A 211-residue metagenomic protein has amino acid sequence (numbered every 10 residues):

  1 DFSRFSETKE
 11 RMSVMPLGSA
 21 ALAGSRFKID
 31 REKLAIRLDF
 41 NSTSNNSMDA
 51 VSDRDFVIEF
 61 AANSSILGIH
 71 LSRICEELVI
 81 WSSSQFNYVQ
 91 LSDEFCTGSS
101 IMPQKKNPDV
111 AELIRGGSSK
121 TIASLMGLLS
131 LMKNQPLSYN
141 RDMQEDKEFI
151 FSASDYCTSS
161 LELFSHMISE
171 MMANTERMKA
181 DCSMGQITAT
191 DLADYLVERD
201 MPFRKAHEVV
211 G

Functional and structural regions predicted by a protein language model:
D1-N134: Internal glycine-rich alpha/beta core junctions
Q85, M102-G211: Glycine-rich cofactor/substrate-binding loops
